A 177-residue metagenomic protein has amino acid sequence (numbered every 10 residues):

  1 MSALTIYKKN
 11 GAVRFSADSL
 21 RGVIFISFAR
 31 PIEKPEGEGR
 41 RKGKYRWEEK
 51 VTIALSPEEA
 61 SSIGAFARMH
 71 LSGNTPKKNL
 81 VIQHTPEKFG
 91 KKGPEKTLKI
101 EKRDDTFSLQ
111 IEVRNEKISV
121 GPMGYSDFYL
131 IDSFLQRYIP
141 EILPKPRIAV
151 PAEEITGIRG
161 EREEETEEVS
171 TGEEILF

Functional and structural regions predicted by a protein language model:
M1-K44: N-terminal domain-start interaction segment
V13-L20, I53-P57, E116-F128: Short, low-complexity cationic-aromatic patches
K34-I53, L80, V113-P122: A cross-kingdom feature marking solvent-exposed beta-strand/loop segments within repeated, beta-rich binding/scaffold
W47-M69: Short, well-structured hydrophobic secondary-structure segments
G64-A67, L71, L135, I139: Amphipathic alpha-helical interface segments used for dimerization/assembly
M69-F89, E141-I158: Short glycine-rich, low-complexity/disordered patches
N74-I111: Intrinsic, low-complexity N-terminal interaction/targeting segments
E112-F177: Mixed-charge, glycine-accented linear interaction segment located at domain edges/termini
